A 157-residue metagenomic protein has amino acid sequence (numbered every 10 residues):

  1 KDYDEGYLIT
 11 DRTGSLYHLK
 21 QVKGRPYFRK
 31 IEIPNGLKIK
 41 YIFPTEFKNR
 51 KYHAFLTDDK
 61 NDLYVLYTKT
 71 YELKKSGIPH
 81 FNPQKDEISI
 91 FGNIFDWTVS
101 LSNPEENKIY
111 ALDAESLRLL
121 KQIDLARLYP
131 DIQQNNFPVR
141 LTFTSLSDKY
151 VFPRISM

Functional and structural regions predicted by a protein language model:
K1, Y7-R12, L19: Structured extramembrane domains adjacent to transmembrane segments
K1-D4, N35-Y52, G77-D96: Repeated scaffold domains used in trafficking and secretory/extracellular systems, primarily beta-propellers
L8-D11, F55-T57, V99-N103: Conserved beta-strand element within WD40/beta-propeller blades
T13-N35, K60-K85, E105-P153: Surface-exposed loop/turn elements that mediate protein-protein interactions on large endomembrane-trafficking
K48, T57-D58: A structural signal for short secondary-structure junctions
T68, W97-S100: Carboxylate-rich, polar loop motifs that coordinate divalent cations or form catalytic acidic clusters
I155-M157: Generic detector of multi-pass transmembrane helix bundles and their immediately adjacent loops in polytopic membrane
